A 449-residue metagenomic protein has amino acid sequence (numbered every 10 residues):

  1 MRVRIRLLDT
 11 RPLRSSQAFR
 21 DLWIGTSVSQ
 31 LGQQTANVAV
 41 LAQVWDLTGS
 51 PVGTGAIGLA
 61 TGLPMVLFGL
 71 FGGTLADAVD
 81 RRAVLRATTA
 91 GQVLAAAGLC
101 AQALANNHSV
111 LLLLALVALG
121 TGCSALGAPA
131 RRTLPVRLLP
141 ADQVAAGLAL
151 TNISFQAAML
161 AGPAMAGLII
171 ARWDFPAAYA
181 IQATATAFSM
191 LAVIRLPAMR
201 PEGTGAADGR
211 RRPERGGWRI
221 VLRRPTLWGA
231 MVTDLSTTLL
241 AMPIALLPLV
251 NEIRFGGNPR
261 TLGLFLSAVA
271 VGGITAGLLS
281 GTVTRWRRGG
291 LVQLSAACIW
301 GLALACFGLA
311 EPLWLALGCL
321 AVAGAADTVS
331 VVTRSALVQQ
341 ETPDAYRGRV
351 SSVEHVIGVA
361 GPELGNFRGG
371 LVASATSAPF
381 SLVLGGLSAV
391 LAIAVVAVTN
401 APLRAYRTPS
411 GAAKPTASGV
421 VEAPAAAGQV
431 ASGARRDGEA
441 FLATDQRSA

Functional and structural regions predicted by a protein language model:
M1-G428, S432-A449: Alpha-helical transmembrane-bundle signature of multi-pass membrane transport and export proteins
